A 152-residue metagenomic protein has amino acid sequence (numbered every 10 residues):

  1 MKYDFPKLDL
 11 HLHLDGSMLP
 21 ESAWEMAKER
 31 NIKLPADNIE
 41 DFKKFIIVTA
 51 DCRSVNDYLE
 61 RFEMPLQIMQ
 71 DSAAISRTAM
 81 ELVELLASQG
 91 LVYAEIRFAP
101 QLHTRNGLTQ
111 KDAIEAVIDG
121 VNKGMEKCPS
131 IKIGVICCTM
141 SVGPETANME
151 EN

Functional and structural regions predicted by a protein language model:
M1-N152: Metal-cofactor-binding active-site regions of metalloenzymes
